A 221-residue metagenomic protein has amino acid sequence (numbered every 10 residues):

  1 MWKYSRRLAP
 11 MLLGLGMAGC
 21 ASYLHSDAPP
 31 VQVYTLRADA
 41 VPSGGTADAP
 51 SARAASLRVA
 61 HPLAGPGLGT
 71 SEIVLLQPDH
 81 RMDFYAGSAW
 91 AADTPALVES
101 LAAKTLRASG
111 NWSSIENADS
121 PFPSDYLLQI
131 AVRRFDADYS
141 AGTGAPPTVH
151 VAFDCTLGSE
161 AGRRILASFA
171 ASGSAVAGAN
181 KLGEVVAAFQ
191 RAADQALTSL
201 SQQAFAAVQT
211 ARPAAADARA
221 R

Functional and structural regions predicted by a protein language model:
M1-P10: Bacterial N-terminal signal peptides that target proteins for export
G16-G19: C-terminal motif of bacterial Sec signal peptides marking the signal peptidase cleavage site
A21-D39, S43-G44, S109-A161: Surface-exposed short loop/turn segments
A21-P95, A207-R221: A structural "domain/chain start" motif
R53-A55, G69-S71, P78, A86 (+4 more regions): Envelope-exposed proteins and targeting segments
P62-A64, P78-H80, R133-F135, D154-E160 (+1 more regions): Solvent-exposed coil/turn segments that connect beta secondary-structure elements in extracytoplasmic/periplasmic
R81-A89, A161-Q202: Short secondary-structure boundary motifs at beta->alpha junctions and helix caps
A103-N111, S201-Q209: Sec-exported extracytoplasmic/periplasmic mature domains
